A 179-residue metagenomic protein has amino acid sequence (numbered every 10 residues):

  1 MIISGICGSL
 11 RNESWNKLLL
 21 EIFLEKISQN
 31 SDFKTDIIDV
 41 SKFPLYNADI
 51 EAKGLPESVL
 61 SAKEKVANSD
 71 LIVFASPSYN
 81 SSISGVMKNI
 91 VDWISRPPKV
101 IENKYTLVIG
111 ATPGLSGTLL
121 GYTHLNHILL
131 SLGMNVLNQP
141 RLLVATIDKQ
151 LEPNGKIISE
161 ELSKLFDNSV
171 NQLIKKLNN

Functional and structural regions predicted by a protein language model:
M1-S31: N-terminal beta1-alpha1 ligand-phosphate binding loop
I2, K34-D36, Y105: Residues at the starts of beta-strands that form the adenosine-phosphate
I6-G8, I38, I109: Short hydrophobic segments within beta-strands
L24-P44: N-terminal glycine-rich anion-binding loop in soluble enzyme alpha/beta folds
V40-L55, L151: N-terminal beta-loop-helix "entrance" segment that forms/cooperates in small-molecule cofactor or anionic ligand
G54-G133: Helix-loop-strand module that forms the ligand-binding subsite of alpha/beta enzymes
S61, N135-N179: Glycine-rich phosphate/pyrophosphate-binding loop and the adjoining helix
